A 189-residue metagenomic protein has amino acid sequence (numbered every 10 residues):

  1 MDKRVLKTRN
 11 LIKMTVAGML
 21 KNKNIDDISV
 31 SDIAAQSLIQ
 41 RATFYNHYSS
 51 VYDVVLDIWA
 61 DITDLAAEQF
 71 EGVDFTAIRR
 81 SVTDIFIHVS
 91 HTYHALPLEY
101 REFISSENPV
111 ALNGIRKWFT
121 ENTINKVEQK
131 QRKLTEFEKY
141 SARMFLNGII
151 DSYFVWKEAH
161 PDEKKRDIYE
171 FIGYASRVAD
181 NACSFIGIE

Functional and structural regions predicted by a protein language model:
M1-K23, D27: Basic, helix-initiating cap at the start of DNA-binding domains
I12, V16, Y48, V55 (+1 more regions): DNA major-groove recognition helix of helix-turn-helix
M19-D53: Helix-turn-helix
S29-V30, I58-F70: Short, basic, alpha-helical segments at the C-terminal edge of helix-turn-helix-like DNA-binding modules
Q69-V73, P97-F103, V127-K130, W156-H160 (+1 more regions): Secondary-structure edge/capping motif, primarily at the C-terminal ends of alpha-helices and the immediately following
F70-L98: Hydrophobic alpha-helical connector segments
S106-R132, E136-N147: Amphipathic alpha-helical packing segments from all-alpha helical-bundle domains
N125, V155-E189: C-terminal peripheral helix-coil segments that are non-catalytic and often amphipathic
